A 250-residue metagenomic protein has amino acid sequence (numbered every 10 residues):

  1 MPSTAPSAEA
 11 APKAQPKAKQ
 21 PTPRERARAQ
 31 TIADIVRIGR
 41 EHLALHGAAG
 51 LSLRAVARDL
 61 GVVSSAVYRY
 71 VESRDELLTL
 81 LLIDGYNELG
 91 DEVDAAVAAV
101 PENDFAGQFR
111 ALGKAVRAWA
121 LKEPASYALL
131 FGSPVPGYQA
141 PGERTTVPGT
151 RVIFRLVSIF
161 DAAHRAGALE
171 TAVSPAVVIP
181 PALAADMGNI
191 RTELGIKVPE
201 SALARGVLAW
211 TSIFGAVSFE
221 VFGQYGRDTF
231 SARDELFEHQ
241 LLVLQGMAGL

Functional and structural regions predicted by a protein language model:
M1-A14, F154-L250: C-terminal peripheral helix-coil segments that are non-catalytic and often amphipathic
M1-H46, G50-A55, E72-T79, D84 (+1 more regions): Basic, helix-initiating cap at the start of DNA-binding domains
Q30, D34-E41, E76-A96, A111-A118 (+4 more regions): Alpha-helical structural segments
R54-R58, V67: Append "Primarily bacterial transcriptional regulators
L60, Y70-V71: Core residues of bacterial helix-turn-helix
A95-D104, V135-Y138: Helix-loop segments that flank and shape redox-cofactor active sites
G107-A172: Internal hydrophobic scaffold segments of catalytic domains
